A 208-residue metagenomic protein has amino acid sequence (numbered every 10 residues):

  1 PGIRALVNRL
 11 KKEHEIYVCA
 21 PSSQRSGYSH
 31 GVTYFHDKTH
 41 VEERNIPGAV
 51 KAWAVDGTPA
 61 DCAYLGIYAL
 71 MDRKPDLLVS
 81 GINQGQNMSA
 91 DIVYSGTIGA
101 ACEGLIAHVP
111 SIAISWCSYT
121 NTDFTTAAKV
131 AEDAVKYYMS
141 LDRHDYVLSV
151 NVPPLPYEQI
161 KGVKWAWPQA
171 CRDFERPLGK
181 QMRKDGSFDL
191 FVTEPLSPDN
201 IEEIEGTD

Functional and structural regions predicted by a protein language model:
P1-A20: N-terminal phosphate-binding or glycine-rich loops at protein starts, especially the Walker A/P-loop of NTPases
V18-R44: N-terminal beta-loop-helix "entrance" segment that forms/cooperates in small-molecule cofactor or anionic ligand
A20-P21, D56, S80-N83, I114-S115 (+1 more regions): Short beta-strand segments
L70-K74: Glycine-rich phosphate-binding loop signature in dinucleotide/nucleotide-binding domains
Q86-S95: Glycine/threonine-rich flexible loop motifs
L105-A127: Glycine-rich phosphate/pyrophosphate-binding loops and their adjacent beta-strand/loop elements at enzyme active sites
T126-D208: Electrostatically charged, flexible surface regions
